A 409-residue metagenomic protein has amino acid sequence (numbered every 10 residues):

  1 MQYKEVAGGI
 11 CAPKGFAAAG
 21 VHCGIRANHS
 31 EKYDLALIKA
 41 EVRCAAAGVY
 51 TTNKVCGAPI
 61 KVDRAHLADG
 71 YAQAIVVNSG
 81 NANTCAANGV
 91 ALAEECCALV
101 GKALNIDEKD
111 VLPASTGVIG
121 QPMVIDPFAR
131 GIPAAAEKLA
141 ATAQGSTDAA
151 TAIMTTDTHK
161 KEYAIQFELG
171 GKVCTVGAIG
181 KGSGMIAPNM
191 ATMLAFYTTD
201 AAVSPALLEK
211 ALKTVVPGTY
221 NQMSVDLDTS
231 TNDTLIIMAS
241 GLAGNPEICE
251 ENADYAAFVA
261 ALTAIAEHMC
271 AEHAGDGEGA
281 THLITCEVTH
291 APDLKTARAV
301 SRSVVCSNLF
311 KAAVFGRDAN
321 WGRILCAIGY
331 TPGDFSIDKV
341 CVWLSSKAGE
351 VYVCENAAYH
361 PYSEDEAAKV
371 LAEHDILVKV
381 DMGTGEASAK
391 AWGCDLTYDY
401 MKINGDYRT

Functional and structural regions predicted by a protein language model:
M1-A91, E95, G101-T409: A structural signal for small-residue-enriched, beta-sheet-centric alpha/beta enzyme cores and oligomeric scaffold folds
